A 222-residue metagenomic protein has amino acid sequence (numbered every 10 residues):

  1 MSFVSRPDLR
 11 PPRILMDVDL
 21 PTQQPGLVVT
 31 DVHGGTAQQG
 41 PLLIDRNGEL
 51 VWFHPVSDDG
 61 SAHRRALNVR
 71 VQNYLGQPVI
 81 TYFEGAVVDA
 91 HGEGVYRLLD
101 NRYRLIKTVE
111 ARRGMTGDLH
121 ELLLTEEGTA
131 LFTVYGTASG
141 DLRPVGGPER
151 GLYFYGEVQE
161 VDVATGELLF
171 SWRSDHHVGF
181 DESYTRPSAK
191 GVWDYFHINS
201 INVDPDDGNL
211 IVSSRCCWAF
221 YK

Functional and structural regions predicted by a protein language model:
M1-K222: Histidine-/acidic-rich catalytic cores in large beta-rich domains
